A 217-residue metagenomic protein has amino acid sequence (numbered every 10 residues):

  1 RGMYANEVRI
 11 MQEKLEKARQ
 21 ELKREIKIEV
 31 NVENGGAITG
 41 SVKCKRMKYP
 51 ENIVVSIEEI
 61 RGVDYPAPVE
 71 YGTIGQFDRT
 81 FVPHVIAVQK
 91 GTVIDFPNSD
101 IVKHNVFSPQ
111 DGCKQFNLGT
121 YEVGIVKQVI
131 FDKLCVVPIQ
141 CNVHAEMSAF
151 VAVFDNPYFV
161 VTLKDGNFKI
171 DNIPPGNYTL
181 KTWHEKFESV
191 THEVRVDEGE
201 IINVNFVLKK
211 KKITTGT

Functional and structural regions predicted by a protein language model:
Y4-T217: Extracytoplasmic copper-binding redox domains, predominantly the cupredoxin/blue-copper superfamily
